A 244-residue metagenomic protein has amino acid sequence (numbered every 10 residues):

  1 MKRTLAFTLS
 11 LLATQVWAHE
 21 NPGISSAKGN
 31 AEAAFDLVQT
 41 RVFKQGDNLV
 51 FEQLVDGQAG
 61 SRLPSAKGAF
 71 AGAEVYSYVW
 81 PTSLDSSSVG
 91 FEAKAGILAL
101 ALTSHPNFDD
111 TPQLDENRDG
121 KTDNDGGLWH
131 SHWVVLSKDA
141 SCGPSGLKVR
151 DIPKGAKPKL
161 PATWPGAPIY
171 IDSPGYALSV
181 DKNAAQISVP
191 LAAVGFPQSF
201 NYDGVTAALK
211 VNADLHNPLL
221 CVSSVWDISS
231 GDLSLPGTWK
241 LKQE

Functional and structural regions predicted by a protein language model:
M1-T4: Positively charged n-region of N-terminal signal peptides that target proteins for export
A13-Q15: N-terminal signal peptide c-region/cleavage motif recognized by signal peptidases
A18-S25: Cleaved targeting-peptide boundary
H19, R62-G72, F196-A207: Extracellular/secreted glycoprotein ectodomains characterized by long, lumenal stretches of O-glycosylated
A33-S137: Surface-exposed, glycine/proline- and aromatic-rich loop segments on solvent-exposed faces across compartments
L84-S88, S199-E244: Acidic/polar low-complexity flexible segments
S137-P190: Short helix-loop boundary/capping segments
Y170-S173, K182, L191-Q198, D203-V211: Mature extracytoplasmic/lumenal regions of exported proteins
